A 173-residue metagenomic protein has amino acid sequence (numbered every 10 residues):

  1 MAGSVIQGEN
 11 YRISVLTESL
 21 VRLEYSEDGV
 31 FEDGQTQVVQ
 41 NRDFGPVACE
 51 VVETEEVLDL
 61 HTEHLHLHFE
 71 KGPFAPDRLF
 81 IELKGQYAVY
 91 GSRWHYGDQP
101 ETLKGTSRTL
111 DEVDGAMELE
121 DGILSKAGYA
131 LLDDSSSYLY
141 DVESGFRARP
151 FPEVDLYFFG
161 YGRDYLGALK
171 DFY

Functional and structural regions predicted by a protein language model:
M1-A2: Short, Gly/Pro- and small/polar-rich lid/capping loops
L16-E55: A low-complexity, Ser/Thr/Gly/Pro-enriched, surface-exposed linker/loop concept that marks segments flanking
V52-Y173: Catalytic and substrate-binding clefts that recognize carbohydrates or anionic sugar/phosphate headgroups
